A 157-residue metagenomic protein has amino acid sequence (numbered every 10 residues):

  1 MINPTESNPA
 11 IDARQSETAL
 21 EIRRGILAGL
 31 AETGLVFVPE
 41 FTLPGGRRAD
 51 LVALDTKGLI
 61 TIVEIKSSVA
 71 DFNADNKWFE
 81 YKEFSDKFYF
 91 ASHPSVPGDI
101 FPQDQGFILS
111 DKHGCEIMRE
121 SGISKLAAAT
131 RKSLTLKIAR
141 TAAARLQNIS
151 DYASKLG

Functional and structural regions predicted by a protein language model:
M1-P39, G45, F101-G157: Non-catalytic C-terminal interaction segments of nucleic acid-processing enzymes
I22, R47, N73-K77: Amphipathic coiled-coil/heptad-repeat helices and related helical stalk/stem segments that mediate oligomerization
I26, F41-T42, L51-A53, K77-E80 (+1 more regions): Short, flexible, glycine/charge-rich loop motifs used to bind or transfer phosphoryl groups or to couple energy/partner
E40-T42, E64-D71: Short, flexible loop segments at the rims of nucleotide/cofactor-binding pockets, characterized by
R47-A49, F88: Short beta-strand or tight-loop elements that sit immediately N-terminal to catalytic metal-binding acidic residues
A49-I62: Active-site beta-strand-loop-beta-strand hairpin of nuclease catalytic cores that positions key catalytic residues
G58, S68-A70, S124: Short, surface-exposed beta-strand-loop junctions and turns on beta-sheet-rich folds
S67-D111: Catalytic cores of nucleic-acid endonucleases
